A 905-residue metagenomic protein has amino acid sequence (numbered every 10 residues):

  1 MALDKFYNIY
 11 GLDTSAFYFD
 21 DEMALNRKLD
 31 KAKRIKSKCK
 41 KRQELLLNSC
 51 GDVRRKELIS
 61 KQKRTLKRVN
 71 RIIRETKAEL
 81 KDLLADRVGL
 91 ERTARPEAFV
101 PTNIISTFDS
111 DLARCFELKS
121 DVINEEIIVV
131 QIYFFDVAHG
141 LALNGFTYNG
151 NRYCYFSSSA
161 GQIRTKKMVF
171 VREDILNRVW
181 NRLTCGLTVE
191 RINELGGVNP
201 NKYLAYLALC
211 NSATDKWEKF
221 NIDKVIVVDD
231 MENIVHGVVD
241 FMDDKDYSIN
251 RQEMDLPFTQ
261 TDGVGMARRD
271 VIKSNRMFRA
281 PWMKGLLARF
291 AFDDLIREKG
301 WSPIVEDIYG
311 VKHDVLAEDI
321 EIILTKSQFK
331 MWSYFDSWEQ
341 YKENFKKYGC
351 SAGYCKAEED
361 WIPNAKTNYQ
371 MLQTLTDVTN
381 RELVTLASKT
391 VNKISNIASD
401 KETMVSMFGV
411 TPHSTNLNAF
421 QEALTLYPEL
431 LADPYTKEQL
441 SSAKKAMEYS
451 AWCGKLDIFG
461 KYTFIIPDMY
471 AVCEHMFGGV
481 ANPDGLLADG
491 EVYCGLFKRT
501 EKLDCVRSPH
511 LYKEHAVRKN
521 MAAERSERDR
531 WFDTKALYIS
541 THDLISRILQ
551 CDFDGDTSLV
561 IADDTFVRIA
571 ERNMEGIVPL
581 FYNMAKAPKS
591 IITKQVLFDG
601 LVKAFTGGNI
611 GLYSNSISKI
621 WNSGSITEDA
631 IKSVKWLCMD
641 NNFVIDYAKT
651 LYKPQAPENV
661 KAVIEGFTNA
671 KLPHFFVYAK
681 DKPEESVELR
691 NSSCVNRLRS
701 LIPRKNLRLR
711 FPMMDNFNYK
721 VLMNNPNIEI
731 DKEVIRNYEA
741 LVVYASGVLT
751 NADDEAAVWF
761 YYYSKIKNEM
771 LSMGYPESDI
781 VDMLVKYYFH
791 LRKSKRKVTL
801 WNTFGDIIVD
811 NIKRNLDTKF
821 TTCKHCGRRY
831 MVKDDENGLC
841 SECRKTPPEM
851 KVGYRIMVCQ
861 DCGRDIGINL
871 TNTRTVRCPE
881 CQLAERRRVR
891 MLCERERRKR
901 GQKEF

Functional and structural regions predicted by a protein language model:
M1-Q550, T557, D563-F905: Beta-strand-enriched accessory nucleic-acid recognition/scaffold domains that flank the catalytic cores of large
